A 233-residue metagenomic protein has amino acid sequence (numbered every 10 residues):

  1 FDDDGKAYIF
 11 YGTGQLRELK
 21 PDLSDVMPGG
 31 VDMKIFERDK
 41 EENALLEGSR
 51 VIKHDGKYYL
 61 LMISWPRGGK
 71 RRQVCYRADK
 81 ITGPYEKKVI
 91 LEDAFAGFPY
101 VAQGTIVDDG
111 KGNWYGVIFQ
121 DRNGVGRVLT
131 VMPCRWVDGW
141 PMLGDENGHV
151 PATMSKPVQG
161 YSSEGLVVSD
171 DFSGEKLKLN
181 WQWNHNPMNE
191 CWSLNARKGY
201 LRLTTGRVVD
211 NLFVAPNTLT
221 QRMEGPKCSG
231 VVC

Functional and structural regions predicted by a protein language model:
F1-C233: Carbohydrate-active catalytic/glycan-binding domains of CAZyme proteins, especially the secreted or lumenal ectodomains
